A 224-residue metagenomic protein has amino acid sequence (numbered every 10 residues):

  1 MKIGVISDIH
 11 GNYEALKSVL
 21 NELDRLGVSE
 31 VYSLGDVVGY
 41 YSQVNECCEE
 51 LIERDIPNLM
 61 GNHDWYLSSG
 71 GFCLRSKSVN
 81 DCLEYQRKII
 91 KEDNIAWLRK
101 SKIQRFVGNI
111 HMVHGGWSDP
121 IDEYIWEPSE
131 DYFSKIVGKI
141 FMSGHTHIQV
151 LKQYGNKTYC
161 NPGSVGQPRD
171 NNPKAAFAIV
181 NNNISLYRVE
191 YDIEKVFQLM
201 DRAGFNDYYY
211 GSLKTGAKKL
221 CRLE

Functional and structural regions predicted by a protein language model:
K2-E92: Core catalytic region of metal-dependent phosphoesterases/phosphodiesterases, especially metallo-beta-lactamase-like
K2-H10, N109-G116, Y159-G163: Active-site-proximal beta-strand elements of phosphoester/diester hydrolases
H10-A15, G39-S42, H63-S68, S118-P120 (+2 more regions): Active-site environment of divalent metal-dependent phosphoester hydrolases
L23-V28, K135-V137, I179: Glycine-rich phosphate-binding loop signature in dinucleotide/nucleotide-binding domains
Y32, P57-L59, V113, M142 (+2 more regions): Hydrophobic/aromatic beta-strand patches that form the interior of the parallel beta-sheet core in alpha/beta enzyme
R75-N80, I110-I136, P168: Active-site-proximal segments of metal-dependent phosphoesterases and phosphodiesterases across multiple
G115, Y124-K152, K157-P162: Anionic-ligand binding region
Q153-E224: Acidic, His/Gly-rich catalytic cores of divalent-metal-dependent hydrolytic chemistry
